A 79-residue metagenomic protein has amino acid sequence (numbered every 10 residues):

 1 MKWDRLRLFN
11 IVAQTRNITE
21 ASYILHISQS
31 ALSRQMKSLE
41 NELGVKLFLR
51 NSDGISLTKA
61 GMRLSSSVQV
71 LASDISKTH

Functional and structural regions predicted by a protein language model:
K2-L8, Q29, G61, V68: The N-cap/first-turn positions of alpha helices within or immediately adjacent to helix-turn-helix DNA-binding domains
R7-N10, E40, L49, S66: A cross-family signal for key residues in well-ordered alpha-helices that form functional helical elements
N10-S28: Short helix-boundary/capping micro-motifs
N17-I18, M36, R50: Helix-turn-helix DNA-binding elements, focusing on the entry/boundary residues of the two helices that contact DNA
Y23, N41, M62: Alpha-helical residues within the helix-turn-helix
E40-L57: A short LG(V/I)-centered, amphipathic sequence patch enriched for acidic residue(s) preceding the LG motif
E42-L43, L64-H79: Alpha-helical linker/hinge and terminal dimerization helices associated with HTH transcriptional regulators
